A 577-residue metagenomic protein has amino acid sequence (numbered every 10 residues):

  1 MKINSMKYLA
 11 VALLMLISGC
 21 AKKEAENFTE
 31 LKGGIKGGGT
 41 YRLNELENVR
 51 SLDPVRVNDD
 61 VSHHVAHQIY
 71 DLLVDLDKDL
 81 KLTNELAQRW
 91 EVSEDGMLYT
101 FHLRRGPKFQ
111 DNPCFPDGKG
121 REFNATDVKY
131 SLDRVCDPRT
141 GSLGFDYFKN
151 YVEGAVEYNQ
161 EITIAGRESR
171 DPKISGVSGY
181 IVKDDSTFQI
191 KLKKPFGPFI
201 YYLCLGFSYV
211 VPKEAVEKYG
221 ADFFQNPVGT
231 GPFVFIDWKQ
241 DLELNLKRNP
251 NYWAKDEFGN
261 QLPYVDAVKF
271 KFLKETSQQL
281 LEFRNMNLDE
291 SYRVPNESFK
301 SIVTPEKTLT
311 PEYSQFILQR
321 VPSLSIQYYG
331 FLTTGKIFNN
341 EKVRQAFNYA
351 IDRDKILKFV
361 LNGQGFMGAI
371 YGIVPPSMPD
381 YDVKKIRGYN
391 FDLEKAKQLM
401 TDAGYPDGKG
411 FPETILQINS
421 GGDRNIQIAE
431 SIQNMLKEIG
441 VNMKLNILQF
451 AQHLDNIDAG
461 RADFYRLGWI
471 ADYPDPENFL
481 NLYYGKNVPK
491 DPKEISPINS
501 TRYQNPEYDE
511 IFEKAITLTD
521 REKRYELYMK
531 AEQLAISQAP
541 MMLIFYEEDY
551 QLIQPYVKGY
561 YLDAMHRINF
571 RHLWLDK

Functional and structural regions predicted by a protein language model:
E24-A25, K194-P198, K239-E243, Q327 (+3 more regions): Detector for C-terminal structural segments
N44-E94, V228: N-terminal lobe/hinge region of extracytoplasmic solute-binding protein
E47-H63, L86, P113-D117, L143-G144 (+3 more regions): A structural "hinge/loop" feature
Q88-Y147, Q189, Q279-E282, I337: Aromatic- and charge-enriched surface segment that lines or borders ligand/interaction sites
Q160-T187, K191-P263, A267, S277-Q278 (+2 more regions): Gly/Pro-rich hinge or "lid" segments in bacterial periplasmic/extracellular proteins
F233, F338-N339, M367-A403, S420-Q427: Structural transition elements
I236-K247, K269-T334: Extracellular/periplasmic solute-recognition and catalytic clefts
K247-N251, K255, V321-A346, F359 (+2 more regions): A bilobed periplasmic-binding-protein/Venus flytrap-type ligand-binding module shared by bacterial periplasmic
